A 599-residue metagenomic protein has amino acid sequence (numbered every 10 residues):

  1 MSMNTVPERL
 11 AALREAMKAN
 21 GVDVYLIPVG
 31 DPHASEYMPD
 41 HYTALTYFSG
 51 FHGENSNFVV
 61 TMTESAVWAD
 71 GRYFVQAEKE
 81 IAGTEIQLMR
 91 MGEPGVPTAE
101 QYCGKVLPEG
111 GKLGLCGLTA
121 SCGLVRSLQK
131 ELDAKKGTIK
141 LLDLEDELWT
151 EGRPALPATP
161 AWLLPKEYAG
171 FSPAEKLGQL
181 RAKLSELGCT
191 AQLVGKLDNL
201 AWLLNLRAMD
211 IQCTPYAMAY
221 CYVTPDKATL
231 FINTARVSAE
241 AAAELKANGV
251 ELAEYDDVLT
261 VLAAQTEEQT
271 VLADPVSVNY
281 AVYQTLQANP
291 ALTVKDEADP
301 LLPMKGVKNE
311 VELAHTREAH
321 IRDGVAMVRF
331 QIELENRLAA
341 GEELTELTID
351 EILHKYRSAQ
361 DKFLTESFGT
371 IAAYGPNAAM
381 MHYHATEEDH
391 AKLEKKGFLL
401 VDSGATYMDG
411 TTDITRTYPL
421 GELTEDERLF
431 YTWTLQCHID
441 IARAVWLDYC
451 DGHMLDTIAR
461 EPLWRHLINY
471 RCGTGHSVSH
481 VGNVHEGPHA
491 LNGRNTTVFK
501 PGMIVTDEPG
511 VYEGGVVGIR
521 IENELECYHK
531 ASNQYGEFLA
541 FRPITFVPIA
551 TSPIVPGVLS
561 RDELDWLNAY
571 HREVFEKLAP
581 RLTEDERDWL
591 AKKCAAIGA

Functional and structural regions predicted by a protein language model:
M1-A599: Active-site neighborhoods and metal-handling regions in enzymes and metal-associated proteins
